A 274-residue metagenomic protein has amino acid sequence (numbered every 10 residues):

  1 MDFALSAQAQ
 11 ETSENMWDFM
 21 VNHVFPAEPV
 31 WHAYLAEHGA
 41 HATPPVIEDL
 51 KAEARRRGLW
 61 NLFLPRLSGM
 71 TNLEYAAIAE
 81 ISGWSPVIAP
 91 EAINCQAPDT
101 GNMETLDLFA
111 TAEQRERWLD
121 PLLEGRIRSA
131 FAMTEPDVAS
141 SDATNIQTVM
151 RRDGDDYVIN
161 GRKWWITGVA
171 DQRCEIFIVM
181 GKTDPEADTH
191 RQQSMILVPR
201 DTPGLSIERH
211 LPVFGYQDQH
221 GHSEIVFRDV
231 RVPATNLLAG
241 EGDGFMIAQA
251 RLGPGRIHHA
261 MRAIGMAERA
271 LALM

Functional and structural regions predicted by a protein language model:
M1-Q96, E113-E124, R128, L273: Amphipathic, small/basic residue-rich leader segments at the start of a protein or domain
F3-E11, S206-M274: Glycine-rich beta->alpha junctions and the first turn(s) of the following alpha-helix
A9, M20, T111, G161 (+3 more regions): Residue-level signal for inorganic ion chemistry
G58, I78-P86, M180-K182, L197-P203 (+1 more regions): Short Ser/Thr-interspersed hydrophobic loop/turn segments at strand-loop and sheet-helix junctions that line or gate
I93-E113, D142: N-terminal glycine-rich flavin-associated loop
A139, W164-D171, P254-H258: Glycine-rich phosphate/pyrophosphate-binding beta-alpha loops
T148-R151: A structural signal for short hydrophobic beta-strand segments in well-ordered beta-sheet cores
D156, N160-E208: A short core secondary-structure module
